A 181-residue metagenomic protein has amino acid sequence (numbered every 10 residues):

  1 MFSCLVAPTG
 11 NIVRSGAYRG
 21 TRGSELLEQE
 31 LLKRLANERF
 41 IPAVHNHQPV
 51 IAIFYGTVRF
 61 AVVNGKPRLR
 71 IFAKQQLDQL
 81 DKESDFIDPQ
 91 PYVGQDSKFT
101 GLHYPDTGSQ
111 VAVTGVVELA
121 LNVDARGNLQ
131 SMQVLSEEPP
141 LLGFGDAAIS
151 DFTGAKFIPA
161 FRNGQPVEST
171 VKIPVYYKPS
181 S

Functional and structural regions predicted by a protein language model:
M1-S181: Charge-biased low-complexity segments
